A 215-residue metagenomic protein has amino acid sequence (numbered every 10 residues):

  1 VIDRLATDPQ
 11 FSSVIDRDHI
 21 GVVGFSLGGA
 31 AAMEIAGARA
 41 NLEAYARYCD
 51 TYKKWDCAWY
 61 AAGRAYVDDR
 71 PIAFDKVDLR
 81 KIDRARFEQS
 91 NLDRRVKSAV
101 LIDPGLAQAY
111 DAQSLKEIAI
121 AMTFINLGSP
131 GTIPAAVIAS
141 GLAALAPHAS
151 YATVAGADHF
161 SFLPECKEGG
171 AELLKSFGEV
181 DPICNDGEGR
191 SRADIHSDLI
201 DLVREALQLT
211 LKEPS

Functional and structural regions predicted by a protein language model:
V1-L5, D198-P214: C-terminal alpha-helix
V1-S26, A30, L42, R84-N91: Gly/Ser-rich "nucleophile elbow"/oxyanion-hole loop immediately N-terminal to the catalytic nucleophile in hydrolases
Q10-V14, Q89-D93, Q113-L115, L209-P214: Surface-exposed acidic, glycine-flexible loop patches that form ligand/cofactor-binding and adhesion interfaces
H19-V23, S98-L101, T123-N126, S150-T153: Structural recognition of the beta-strand scaffold that forms the well-ordered cores of secreted hydrolase catalytic
F25, Q89-L92, R192-I200: Solvent-exposed, acidic/flexible segments
A30-L127: Hydrolase active-site cap/lid region
E117-A193: Active-site-adjacent alpha-helix of alpha/beta-hydrolase-fold enzymes
